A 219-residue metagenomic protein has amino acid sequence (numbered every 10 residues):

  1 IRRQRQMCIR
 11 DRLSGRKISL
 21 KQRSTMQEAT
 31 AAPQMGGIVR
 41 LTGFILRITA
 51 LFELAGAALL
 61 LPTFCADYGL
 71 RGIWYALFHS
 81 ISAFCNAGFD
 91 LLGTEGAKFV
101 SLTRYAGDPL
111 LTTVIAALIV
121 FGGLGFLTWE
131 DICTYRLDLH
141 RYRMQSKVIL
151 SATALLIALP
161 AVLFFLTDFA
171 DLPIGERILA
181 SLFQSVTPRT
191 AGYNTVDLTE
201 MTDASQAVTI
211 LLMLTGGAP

Functional and structural regions predicted by a protein language model:
I1-P219: Membrane-proximal intracellular helices of multi-pass ion channels
